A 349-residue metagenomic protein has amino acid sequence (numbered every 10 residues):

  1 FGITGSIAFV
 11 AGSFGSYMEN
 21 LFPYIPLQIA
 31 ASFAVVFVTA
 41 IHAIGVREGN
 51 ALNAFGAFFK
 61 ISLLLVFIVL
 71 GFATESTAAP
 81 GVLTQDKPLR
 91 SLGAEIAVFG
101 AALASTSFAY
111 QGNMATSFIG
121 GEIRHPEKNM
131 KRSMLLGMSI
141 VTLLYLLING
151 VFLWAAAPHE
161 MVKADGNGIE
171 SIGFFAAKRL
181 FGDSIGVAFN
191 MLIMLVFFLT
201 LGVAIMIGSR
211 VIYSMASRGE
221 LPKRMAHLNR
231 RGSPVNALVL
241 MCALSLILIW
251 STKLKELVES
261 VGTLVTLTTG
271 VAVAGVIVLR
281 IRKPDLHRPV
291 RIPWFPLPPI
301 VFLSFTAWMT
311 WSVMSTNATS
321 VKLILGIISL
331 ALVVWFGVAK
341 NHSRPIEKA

Functional and structural regions predicted by a protein language model:
F1-A43, E48, F189-S214, W250-L267: Hydrophobic transmembrane alpha-helices that form the core helical bundles of multi-pass secondary transporters
A11-A30, L63, G120-E127, R132-I140 (+2 more regions): Helix-loop-helix connectors at the membrane interface of multi-pass transporters/channels
S16, N20, L89, L103 (+2 more regions): TM-loop-TM module centered on a large, flexible mid-protein loop between adjacent transmembrane helices in multi-pass
Y17, V36-A43, I68, N149-V151 (+6 more regions): Alpha-helical transmembrane segments of multipass membrane proteins
L27-P80, Q111, M134-M138, V261-V271 (+2 more regions): Membrane-interface loop-to-helix entry segments
F58-K87, G150-P158, T269, A274-L286 (+1 more regions): Hydrophobic alpha-helical segments and their helix-loop junctions in multi-pass secondary transporters
R224-V235, T269-S320: C-terminal membrane-solvent junction of multi-pass transporters and transport-like membrane proteins
E259-L264, W294-A349: A generic transmembrane alpha-helix motif of multi-pass inner-membrane proteins
